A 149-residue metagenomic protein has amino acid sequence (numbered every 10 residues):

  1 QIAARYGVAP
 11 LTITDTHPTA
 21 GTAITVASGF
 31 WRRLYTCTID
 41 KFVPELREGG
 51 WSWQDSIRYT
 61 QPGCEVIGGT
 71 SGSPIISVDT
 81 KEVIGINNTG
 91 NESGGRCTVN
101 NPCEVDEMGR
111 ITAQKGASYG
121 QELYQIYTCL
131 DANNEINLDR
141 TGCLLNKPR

Functional and structural regions predicted by a protein language model:
I2-P10, R33-T128: Active-site region of chymotrypsin-like
P10-I39: Short glycine/Trp-rich loop-beta-loop segment that forms part of the substrate-binding cleft
A113-R149: Low-complexity, Gly/Ser/Thr/Pro-rich intrinsically disordered linker/tail segments
